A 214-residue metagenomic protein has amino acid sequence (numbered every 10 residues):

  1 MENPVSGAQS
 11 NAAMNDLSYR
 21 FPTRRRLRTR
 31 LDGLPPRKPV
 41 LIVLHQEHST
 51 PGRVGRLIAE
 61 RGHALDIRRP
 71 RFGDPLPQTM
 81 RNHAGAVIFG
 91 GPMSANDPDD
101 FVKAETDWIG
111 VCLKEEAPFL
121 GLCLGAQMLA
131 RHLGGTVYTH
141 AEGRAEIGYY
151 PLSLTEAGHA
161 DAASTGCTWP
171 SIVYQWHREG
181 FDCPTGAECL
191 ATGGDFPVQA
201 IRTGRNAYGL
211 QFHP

Functional and structural regions predicted by a protein language model:
A8-A12: Short linear/disordered segments characteristic of secreted peptide precursors and small low-complexity proteins
A13-D100, A104-A117: N-terminal beta1-alpha1 cap of cysteine-dependent amidohydrolase-like domains
L41, D66-R68, V87, L120 (+3 more regions): Hydrophobic/aromatic beta-strand patches that form the interior of the parallel beta-sheet core in alpha/beta enzyme
H48-S49, Q127, F196: Short alpha-helical
L76-R81, M128-A130, D182-P184, I201-R202: Short loop/helix-cap segments at secondary-structure boundaries that form the rim of catalytic
H83-A84, I88-G158: Cysteine-nucleophile active-site neighborhood
G134-P214: Pocket-forming structural segment of enzyme catalytic cores
